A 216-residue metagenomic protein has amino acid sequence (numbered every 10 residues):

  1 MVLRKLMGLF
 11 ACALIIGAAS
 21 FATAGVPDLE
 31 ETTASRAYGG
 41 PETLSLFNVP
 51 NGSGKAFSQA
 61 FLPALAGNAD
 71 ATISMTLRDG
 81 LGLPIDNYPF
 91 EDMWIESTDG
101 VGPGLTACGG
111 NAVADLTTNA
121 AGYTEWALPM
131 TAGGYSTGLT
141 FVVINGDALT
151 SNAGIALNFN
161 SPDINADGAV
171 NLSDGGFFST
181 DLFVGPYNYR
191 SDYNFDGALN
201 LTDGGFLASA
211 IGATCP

Functional and structural regions predicted by a protein language model:
M1-F10: Bacterial N-terminal signal peptides that target proteins for export
L9-A18: Bacterial N-terminal signal peptides
F21-A24: Boundary at the C-terminal end of the N-terminal hydrophobic targeting segment
Q59-D99, N160-P162: Beta-strand-rich structural segments
N68-D70, S151-A166, R190: Short domain-boundary/entry signatures in modular proteins, especially in secreted/extracellular architectures
G110-L128: Glycine-centered loop-to-beta-strand initiation motif
G133-T150: Short, aromatic- and glycine-rich surface loops/edge beta-strands on solvent-exposed regions
I164-Y187, F195-P216: Alpha-helical segments with a strong preference for the paired helices of cellulosomal dockerin domains
